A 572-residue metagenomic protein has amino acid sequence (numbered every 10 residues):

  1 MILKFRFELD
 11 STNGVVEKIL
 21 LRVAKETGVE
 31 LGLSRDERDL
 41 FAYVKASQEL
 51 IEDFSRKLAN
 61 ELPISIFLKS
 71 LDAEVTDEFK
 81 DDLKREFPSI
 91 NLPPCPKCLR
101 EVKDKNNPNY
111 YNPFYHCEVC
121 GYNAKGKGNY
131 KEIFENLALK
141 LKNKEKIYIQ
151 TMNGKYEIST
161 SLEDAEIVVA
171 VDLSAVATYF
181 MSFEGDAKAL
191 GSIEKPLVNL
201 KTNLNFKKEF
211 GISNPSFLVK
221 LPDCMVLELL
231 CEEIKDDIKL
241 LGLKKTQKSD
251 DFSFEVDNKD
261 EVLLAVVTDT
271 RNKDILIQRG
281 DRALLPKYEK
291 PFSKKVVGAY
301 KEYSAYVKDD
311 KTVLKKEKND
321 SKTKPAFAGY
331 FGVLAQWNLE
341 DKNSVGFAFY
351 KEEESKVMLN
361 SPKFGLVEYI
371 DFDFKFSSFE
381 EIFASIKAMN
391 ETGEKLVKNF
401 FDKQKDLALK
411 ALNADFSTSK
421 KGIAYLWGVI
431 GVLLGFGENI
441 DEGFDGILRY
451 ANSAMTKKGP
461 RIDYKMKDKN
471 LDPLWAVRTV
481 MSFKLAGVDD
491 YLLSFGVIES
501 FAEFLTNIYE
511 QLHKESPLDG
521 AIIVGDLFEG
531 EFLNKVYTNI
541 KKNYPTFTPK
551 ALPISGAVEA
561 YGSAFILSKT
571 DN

Functional and structural regions predicted by a protein language model:
M1-N572: Acidic, glycine-enriched active-site microenvironments
